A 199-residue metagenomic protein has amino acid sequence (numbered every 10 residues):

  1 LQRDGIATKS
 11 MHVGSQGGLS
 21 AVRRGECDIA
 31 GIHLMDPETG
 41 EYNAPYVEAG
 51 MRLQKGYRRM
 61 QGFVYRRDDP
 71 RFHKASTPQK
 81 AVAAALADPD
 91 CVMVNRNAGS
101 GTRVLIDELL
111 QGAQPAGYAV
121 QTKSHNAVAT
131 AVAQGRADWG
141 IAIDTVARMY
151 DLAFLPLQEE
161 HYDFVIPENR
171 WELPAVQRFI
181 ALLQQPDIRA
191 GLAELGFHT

Functional and structural regions predicted by a protein language model:
L1-H73, T77: N-terminal segment of the mature folded domain
A7-G14, Q114-A127: Short beta-strand-to-loop elements that line the ligand-binding cleft of bilobed periplasmic-binding protein-like
V22-R23, I106, A129-A133: Hydrophobic residues within well-ordered alpha-helices
G31-V47, A129-Q158: A ligand-binding cleft/hinge motif common to bilobed small-molecule-binding domains
L53-G62, Y150-A181, H198: Periplasmic-binding protein-like
Q61, R66-R71, V94-T102, N169-W171: Short coil/turn segments
K80-R103: Short loop->beta-strand "edge-of-pocket" segments that line small-molecule binding or catalytic clefts across diverse
L183-H198: Periplasmic-binding protein-like
